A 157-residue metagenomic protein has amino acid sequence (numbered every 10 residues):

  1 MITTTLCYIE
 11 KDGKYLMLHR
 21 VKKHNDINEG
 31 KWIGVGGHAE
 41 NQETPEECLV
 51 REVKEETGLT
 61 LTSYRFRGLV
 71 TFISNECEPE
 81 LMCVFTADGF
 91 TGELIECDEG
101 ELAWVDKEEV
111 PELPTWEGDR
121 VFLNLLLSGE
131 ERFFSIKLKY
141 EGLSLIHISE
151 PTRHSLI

Functional and structural regions predicted by a protein language model:
M1-M17, H38: Conserved N-terminal beta-strand and adjoining loop/helix that marks the start of the Nudix/MutT-like hydrolase domain
L6-Y8, M17, M82-T86, W104: Conserved hydrophobic/aromatic beta-strand scaffold that supports enzyme active sites
L16-R51, S149: Conserved Nudix-box catalytic region and its N-terminal flanking loop in Nudix hydrolases and closely related
T60-G68: A short coil-to-beta-strand element that immediately follows conserved catalytic motifs
F72-E93, R120, N124-L126, E130: Active-site-adjacent beta-strand/loop module that shapes the phosphate/pyrophosphate-binding cleft
T86, I95-L125, S149: NUDIX/MutT-family hydrolases
L126-L145: Short, active-site-adjacent segments that bind or coordinate small-molecule cofactors and metal centers
I146-I157: Residue-level detector of conserved catalytic or cofactor/ligand-binding positions in enzyme active sites
